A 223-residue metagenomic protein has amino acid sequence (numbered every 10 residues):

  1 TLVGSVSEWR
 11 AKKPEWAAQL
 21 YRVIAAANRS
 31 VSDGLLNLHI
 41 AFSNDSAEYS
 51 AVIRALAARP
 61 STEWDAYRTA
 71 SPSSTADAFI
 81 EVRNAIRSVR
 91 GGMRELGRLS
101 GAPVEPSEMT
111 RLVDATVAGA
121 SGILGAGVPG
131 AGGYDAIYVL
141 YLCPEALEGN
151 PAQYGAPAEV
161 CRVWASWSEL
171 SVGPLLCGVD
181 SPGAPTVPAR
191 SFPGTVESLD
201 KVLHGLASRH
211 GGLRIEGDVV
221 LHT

Functional and structural regions predicted by a protein language model:
T1-V128, Y138-T223: C-terminal nucleotide
A131-G132: Long, low-complexity C-terminal extensions of enzymes
D135: Glycine-centered loop/turn positions within well-structured domains that cap or flank conserved ligand/cofactor-binding
